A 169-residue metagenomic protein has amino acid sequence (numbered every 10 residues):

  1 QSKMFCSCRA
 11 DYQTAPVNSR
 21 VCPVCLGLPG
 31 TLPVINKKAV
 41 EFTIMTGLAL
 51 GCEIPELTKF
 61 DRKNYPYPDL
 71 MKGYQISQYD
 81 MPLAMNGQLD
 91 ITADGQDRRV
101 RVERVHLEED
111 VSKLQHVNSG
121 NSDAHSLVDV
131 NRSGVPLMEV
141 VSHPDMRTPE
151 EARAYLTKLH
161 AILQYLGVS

Functional and structural regions predicted by a protein language model:
Q1-S169: Basic, nucleic-acid-interacting segments
